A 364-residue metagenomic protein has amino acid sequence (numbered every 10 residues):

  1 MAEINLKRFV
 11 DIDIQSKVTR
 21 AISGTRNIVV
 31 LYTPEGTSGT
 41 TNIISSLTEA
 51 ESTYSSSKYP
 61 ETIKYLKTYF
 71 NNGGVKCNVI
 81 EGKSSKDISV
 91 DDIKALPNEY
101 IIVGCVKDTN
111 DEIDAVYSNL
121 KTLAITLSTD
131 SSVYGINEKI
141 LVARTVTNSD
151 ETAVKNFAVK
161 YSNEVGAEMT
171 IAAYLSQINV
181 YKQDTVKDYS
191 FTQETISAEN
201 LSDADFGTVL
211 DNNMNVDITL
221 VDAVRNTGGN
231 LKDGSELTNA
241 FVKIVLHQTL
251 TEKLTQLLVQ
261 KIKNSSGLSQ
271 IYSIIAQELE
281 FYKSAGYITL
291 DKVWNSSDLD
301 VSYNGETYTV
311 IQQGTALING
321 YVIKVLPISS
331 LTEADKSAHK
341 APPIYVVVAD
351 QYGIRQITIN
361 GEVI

Functional and structural regions predicted by a protein language model:
M1-A143, A223-V224, G228-G229: Small-residue-rich
M1-S55, A223-I364: Structured, hydrophobic secondary-structure cores that serve as assembly/anchoring elements
A2-S16, A21-G24, Y54-Y59, K64-T68 (+2 more regions): Extended basic-aromatic, gly/pro-enriched interface segments that bind polyanionic ligands
S45-E51, E61, S85, T109-E112 (+5 more regions): General structural signal for secondary-structure boundaries
S84-S89, D150-A153, S202, N304-T309: Alpha-helix capping and helix-coil boundary motifs
K139, D203-A204, D211, G320-V322: Short small/polar-residue motifs
